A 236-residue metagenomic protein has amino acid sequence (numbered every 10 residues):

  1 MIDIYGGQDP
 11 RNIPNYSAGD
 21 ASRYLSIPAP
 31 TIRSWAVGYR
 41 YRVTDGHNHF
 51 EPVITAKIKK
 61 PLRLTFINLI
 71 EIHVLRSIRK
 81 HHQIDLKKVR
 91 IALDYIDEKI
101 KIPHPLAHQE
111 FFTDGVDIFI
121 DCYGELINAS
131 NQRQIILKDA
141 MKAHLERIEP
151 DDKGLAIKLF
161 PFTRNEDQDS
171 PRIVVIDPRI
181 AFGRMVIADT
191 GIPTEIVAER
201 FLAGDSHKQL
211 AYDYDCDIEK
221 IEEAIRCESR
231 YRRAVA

Functional and structural regions predicted by a protein language model:
M1-S34, D45, K59-R63, V74-A203 (+2 more regions): Long, charge-rich, low-complexity intrinsically disordered regions
S34-L64, L69: An anion-engaging/catalytic patch
